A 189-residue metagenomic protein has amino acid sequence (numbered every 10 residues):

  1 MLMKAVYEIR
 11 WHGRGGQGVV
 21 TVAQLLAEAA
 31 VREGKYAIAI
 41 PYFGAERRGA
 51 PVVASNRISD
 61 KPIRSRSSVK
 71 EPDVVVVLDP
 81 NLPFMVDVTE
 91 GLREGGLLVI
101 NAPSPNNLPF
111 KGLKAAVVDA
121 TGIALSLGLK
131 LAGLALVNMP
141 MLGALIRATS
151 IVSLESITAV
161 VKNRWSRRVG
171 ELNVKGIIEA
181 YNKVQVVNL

Functional and structural regions predicted by a protein language model:
L2-L189: Active-site cofactor/cluster-binding pocket
